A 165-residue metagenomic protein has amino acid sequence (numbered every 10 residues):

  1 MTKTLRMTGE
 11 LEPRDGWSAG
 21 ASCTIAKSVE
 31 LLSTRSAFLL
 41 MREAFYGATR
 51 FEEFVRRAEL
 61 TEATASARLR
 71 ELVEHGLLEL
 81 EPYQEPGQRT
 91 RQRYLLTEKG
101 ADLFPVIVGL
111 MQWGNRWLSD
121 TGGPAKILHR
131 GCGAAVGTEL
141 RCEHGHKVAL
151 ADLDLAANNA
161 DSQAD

Functional and structural regions predicted by a protein language model:
M1-T8, N115-D165: C-terminal regulatory/oligomerization modules of transcriptional regulators
G9-V29: Short, Lys/Arg-enriched N-terminal segment that forms or immediately precedes the first helix of a structured domain
C23-T64: N-terminal helix-turn-helix DNA-binding core of bacterial DNA-binding proteins
S33, E85-I107: Basic, amphipathic "hinge/linker" alpha-helix immediately C-terminal to the N-terminal HTH DNA-binding motif
L69-R70: Short, hydrophobic-biased segments on the C-terminal half of alpha helices that form "recognition helices"
G76-L77: Glycine-centered, phosphate/nucleic-acid-interacting loop/turn motifs that mediate DNA/RNA or nucleotide
L80: Short beta-strand "wing" residues that participate in macromolecule-binding interfaces
L110: Globin-like tetrapyrrole-binding proteins
